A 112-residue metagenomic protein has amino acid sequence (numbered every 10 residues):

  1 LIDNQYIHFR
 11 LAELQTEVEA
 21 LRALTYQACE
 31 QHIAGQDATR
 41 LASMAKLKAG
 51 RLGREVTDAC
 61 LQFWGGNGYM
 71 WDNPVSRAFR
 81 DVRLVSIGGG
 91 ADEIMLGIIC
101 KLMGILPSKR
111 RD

Functional and structural regions predicted by a protein language model:
L1-D112: Alpha-helical interface subdomain recognition
